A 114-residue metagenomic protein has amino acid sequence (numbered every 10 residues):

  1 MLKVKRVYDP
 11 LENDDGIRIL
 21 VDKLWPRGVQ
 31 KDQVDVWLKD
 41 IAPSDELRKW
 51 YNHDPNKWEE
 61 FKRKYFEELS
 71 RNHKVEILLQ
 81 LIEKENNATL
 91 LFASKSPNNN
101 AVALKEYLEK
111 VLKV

Functional and structural regions predicted by a protein language model:
M1-V114: Residues lining hydrophobic/aromatic ligand-binding pockets adjacent to catalytic sites
